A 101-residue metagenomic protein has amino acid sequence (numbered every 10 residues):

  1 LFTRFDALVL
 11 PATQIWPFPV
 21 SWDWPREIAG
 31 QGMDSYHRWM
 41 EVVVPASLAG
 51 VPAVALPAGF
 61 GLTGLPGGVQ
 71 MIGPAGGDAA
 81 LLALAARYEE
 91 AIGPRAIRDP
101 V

Functional and structural regions predicted by a protein language model:
L1-L48, A80, A96-P100: Serine-dependent amide/ester hydrolase catalytic core
S47-V101: Structural helix-boundary/capping segments
